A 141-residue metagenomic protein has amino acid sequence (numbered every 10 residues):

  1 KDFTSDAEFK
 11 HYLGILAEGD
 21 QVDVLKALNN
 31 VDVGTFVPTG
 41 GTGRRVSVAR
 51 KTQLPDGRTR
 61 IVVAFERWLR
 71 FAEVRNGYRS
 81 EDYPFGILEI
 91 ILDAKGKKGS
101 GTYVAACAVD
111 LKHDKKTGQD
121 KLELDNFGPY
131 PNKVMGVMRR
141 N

Functional and structural regions predicted by a protein language model:
K1-N141: Long, low-hydrophobicity ectodomains and other hydrophilic envelope-associated domains
